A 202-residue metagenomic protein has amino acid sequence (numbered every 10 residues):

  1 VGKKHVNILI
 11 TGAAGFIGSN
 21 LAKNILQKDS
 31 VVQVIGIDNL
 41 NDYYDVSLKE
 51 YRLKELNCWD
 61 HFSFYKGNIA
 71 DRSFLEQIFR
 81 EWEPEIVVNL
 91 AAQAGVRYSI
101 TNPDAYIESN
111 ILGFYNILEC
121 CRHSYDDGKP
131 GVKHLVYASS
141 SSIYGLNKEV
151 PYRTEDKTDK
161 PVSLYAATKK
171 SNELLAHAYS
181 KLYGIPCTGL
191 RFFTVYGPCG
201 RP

Functional and structural regions predicted by a protein language model:
V1-P198: N-terminal Rossmann-like NAD(P)+-binding domain of SDR-like oxidoreductases, especially those catalyzing
P202: ATP-dependent carboxylate-amine ligase catalytic core
